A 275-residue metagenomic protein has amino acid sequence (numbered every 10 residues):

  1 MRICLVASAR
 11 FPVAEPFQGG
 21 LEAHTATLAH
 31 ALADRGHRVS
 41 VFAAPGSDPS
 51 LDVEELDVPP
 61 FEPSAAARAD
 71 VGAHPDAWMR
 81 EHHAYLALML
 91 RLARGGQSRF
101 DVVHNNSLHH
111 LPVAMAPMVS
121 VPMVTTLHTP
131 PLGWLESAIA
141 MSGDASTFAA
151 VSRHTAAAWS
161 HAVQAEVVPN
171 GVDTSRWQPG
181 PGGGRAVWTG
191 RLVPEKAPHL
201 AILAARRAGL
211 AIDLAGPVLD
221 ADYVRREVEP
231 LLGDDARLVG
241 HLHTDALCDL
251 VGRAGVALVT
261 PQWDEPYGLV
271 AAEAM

Functional and structural regions predicted by a protein language model:
M1-M275: Catalytic cores of nucleotide-sugar-dependent glycosyltransferases that transfer UDP/GDP/TDP-activated
